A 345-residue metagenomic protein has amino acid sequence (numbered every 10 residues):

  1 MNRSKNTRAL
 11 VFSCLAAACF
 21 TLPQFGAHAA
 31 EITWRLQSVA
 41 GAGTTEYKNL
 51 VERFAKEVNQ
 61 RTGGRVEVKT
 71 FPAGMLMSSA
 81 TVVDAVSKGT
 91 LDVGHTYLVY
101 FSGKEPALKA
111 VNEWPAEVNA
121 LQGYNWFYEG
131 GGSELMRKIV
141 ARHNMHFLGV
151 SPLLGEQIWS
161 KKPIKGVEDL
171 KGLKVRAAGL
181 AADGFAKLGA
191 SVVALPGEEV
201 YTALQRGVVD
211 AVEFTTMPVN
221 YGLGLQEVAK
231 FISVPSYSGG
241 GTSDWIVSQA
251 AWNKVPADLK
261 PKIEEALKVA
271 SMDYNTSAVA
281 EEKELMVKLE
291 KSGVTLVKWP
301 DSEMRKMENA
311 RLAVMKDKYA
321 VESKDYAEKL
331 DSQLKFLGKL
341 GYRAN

Functional and structural regions predicted by a protein language model:
N2-C14, P23: Bacterial N-terminal signal peptides that target proteins for export
F12, A30-G123, G131-N345: N-terminal secretory/targeting leader peptides
L15-A17, A27: Cleavable N-terminal signal peptides
L22-A29: Sec/Tat signal peptide C-region and signal peptidase I cleavage site
